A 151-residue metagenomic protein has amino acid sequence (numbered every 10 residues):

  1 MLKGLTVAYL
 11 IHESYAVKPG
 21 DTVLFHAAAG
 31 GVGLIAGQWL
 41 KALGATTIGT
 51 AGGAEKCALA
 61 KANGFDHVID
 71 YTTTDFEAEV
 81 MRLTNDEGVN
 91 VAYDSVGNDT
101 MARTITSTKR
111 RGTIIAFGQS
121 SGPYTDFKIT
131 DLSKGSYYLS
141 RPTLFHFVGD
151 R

Functional and structural regions predicted by a protein language model:
M1-E13, F25-A29: A glycine-rich, Thr/Ser-enriched phosphate-binding loop motif common to dinucleotide/cofactor-binding enzymes
H12, Q38, A42, T106: Short, well-ordered alpha-helices that flank and scaffold nucleotide-derived cofactor binding pockets
A16-T22, D86-E87: Short helix-loop-beta connector
F25, K41-R103: Adenosine-nucleotide cofactor-binding segment
A29, G33, G37: N-terminal Rossmann NAD(P)H-binding glycine-rich loop of SDR-like oxidoreductase domains
L43, D99-R151: Glycine-rich phosphate-binding loop and adjacent beta-alpha segment of Rossmann(oid) nucleotide-cofactor-binding
